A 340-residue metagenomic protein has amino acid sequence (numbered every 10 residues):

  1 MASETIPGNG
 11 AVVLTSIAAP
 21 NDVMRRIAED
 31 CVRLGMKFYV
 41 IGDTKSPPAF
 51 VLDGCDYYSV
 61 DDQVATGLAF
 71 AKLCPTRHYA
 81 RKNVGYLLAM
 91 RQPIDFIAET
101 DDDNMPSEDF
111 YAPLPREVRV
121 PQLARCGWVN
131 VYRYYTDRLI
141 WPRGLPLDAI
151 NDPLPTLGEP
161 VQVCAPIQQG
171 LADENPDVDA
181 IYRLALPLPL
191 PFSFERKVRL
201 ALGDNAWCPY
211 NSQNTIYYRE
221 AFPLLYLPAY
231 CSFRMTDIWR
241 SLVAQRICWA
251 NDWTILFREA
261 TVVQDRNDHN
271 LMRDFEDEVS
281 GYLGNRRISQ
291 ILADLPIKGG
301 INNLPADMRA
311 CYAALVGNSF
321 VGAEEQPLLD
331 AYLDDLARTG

Functional and structural regions predicted by a protein language model:
M1-K37: N-proximal low-complexity "stem/linker" segments adjacent to membrane-targeting elements
D43-I94, E108-V120: Active-site-proximal specificity loops/subdomain of glycosyltransferases
V64-A69, S107-A229: Conserved catalytic core of nucleotide-sugar-dependent glycosyltransferases
I97: Short aromatic/hydrophobic "clamp" motif used to bind/position activated sugar donors
T100: Catalytic metal- and UDP-sugar-binding loop of GT-A-like glycosyltransferases, i.e., residues flanking the conserved
P209, T215, S232-W253: A short, conserved alpha-helix in the catalytic core of glycosyltransferases
A221-C231, A250-F275: Active-site donor/metal-binding and catalytic loop motifs of nucleotide-sugar-dependent glycosylation enzymes
R273-G340: Long, compositionally biased intrinsically disordered regions
